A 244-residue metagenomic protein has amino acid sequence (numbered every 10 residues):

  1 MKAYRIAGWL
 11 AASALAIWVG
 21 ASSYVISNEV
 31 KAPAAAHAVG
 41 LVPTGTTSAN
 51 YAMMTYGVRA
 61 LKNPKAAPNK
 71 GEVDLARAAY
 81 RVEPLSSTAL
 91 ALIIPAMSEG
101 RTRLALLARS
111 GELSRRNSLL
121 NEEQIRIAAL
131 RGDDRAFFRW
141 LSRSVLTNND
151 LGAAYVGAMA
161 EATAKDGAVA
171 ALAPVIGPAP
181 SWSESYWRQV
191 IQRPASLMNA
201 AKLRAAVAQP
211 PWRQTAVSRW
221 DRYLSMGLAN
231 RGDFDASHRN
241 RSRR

Functional and structural regions predicted by a protein language model:
R5-Y24: Hydrophobic membrane-insertion alpha-helices, especially the h-region of bacterial N-terminal signal peptides
V19-H37: Transmembrane signal-anchor/signal-peptide helices with a preference for the extracytoplasmic
A34-V42, A66-Y80, R101-E112, D134-S144 (+3 more regions): Alpha-helical repeat scaffolds
V39-N63, E83-P95, R116-E123, T147-G157 (+3 more regions): Amphipathic alpha-helical repeat scaffolds of TPR domains
N63-A66, M97-G100, R131, A162 (+3 more regions): Structural motif corresponding to the intra-repeat A-B loop/turn of tetratricopeptide repeats
R115-R143: Repeat-solenoid scaffold signature
Y155, A170, P174, Y186-A216 (+1 more regions): Long, ordered, amphipathic alpha-helical scaffolds
S218-R244: Extracellular carbohydrate-recognition regions
